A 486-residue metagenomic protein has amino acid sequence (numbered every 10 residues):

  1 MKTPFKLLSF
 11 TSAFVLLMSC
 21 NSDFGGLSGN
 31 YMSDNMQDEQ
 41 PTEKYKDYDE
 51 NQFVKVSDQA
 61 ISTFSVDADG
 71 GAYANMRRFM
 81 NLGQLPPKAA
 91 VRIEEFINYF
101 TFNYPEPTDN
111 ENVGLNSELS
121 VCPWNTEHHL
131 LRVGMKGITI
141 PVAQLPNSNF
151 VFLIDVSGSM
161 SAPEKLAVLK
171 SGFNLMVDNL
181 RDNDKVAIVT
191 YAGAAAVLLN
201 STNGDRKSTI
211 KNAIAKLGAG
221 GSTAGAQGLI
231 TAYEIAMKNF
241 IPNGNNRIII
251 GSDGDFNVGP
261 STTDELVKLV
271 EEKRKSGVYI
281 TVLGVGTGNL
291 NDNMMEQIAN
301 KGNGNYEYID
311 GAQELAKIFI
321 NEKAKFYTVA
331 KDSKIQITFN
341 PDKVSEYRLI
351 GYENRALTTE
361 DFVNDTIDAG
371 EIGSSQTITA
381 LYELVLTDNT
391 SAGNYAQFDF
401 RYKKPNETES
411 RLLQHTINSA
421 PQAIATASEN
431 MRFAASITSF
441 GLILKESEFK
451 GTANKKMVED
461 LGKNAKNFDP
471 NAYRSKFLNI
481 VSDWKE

Functional and structural regions predicted by a protein language model:
M1-S9: Bacterial N-terminal signal peptides that target proteins for export
L16-S19: C-terminal motif of bacterial Sec signal peptides marking the signal peptidase cleavage site
N21-G29, E43, G114-S333, P341 (+5 more regions): Exposed acidic/Ser/Thr-rich ligand/metal-binding surfaces
Y31-A68, A74-A90, P107-S117, W124-L131 (+6 more regions): An acidic, Ser/Thr-enriched
L85, P105, A219-S222: Generic structural signal for secondary-structure transition and capping sites
K88, I93-F102: Extracytoplasmic
